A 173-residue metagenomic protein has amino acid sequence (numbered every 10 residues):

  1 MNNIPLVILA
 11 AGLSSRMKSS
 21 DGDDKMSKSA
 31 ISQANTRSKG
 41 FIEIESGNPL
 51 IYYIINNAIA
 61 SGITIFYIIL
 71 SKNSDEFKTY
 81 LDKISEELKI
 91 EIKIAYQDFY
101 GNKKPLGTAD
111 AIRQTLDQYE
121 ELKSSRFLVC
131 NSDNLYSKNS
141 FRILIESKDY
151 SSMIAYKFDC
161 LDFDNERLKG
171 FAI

Functional and structural regions predicted by a protein language model:
M1-I8, S14-N35, E43-R126: Conserved N-terminal catalytic core of the sugar/cofactor nucleotidyltransferase
F41, I94, S151-M153: Conserved beta-strand scaffold positions in the cores of enzyme catalytic domains, especially in NTP/NDP-utilizing
D75-E76, L135-S137: Short, active-site-adjacent cap segments at secondary-structure transitions
C130-N131: Active-site acidic Asp-centered loop
S137-I173: Conserved core of the sugar-phosphate nucleotidyltransferase
